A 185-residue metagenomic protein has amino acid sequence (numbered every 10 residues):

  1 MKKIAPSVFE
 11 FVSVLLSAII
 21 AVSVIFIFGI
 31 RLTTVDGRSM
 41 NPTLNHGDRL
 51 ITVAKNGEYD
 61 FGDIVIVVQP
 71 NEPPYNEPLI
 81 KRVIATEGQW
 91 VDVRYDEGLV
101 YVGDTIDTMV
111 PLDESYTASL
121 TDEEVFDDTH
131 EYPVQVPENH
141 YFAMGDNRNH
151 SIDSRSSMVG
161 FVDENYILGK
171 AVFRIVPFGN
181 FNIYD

Functional and structural regions predicted by a protein language model:
K2-A5, S13, F28, P42-D185: Soluble "head" domains of membrane/secretory-pathway proteins
S7, S23-V24, R38-P42: Short amphipathic alpha-helical segments, especially helix-boundary/capping motifs
E10-F28: Hydrophobic membrane-insertion alpha-helices, especially the h-region of bacterial N-terminal signal peptides
G29-V35, M40: Signal peptide cleavage region of secreted peptide precursors
